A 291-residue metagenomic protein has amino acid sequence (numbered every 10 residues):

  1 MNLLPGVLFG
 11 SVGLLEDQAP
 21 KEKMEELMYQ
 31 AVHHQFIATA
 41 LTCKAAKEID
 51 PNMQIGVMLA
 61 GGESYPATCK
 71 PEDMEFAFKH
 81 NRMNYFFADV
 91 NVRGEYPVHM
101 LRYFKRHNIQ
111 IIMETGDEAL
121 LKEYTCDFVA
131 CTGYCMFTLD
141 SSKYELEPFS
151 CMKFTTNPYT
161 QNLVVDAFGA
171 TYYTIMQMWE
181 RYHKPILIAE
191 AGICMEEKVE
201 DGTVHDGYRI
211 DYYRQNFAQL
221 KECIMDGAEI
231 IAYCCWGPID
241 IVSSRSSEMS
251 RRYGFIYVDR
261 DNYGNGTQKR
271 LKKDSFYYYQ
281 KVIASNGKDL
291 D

Functional and structural regions predicted by a protein language model:
M1-V204, Y208-D291: Active-site region of glycoside hydrolase catalytic domains
